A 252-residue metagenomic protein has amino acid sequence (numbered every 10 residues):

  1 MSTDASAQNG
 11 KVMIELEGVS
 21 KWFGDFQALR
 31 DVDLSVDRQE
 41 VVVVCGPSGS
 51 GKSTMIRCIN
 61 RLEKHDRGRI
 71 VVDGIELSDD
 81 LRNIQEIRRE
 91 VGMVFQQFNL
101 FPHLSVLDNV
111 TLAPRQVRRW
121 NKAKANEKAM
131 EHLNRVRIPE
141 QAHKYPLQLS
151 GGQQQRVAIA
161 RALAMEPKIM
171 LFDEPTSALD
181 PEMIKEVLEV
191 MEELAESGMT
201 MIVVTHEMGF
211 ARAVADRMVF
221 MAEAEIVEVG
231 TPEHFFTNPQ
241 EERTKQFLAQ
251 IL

Functional and structural regions predicted by a protein language model:
M1-Q8, T244: Pre-NBD coupling/linker segments of ABC/ABC-like ATPases
G10-P232: ABC family nucleotide-binding domain
A222-E223, V229, E233-L252: C-terminal boundary and immediately downstream tail of ABC-type ATPase nucleotide-binding domains
